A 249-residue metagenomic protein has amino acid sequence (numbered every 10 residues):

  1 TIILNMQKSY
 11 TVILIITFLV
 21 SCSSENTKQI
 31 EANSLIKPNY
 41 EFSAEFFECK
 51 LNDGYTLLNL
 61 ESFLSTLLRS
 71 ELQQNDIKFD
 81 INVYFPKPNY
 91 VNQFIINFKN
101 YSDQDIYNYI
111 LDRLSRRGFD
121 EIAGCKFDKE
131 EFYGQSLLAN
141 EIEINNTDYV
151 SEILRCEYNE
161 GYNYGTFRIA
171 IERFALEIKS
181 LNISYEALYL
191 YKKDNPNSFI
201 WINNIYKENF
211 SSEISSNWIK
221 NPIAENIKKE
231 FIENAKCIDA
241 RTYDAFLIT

Functional and structural regions predicted by a protein language model:
T1-S9: Positively charged n-region of N-terminal signal peptides that target proteins for export
S9-L19: Sec-dependent N-terminal signal peptides
C22-E225, E230-T249: Short S/T/G/P-rich N-terminal loop/turn motif that feeds into the first structured element of a domain
